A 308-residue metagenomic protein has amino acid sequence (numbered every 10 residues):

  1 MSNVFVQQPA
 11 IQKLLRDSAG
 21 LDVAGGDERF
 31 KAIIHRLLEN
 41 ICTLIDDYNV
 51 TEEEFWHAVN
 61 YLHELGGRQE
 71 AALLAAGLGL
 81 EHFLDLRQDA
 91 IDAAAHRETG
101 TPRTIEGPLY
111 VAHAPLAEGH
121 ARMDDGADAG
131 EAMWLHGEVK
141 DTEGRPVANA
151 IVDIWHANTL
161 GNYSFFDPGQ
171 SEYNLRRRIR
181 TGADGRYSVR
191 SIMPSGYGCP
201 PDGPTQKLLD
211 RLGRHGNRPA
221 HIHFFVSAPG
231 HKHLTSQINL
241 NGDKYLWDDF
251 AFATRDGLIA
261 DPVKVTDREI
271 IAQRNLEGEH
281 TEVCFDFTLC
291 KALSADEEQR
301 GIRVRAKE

Functional and structural regions predicted by a protein language model:
S2-E308: Beta-strand-dominated extracellular/periplasmic modules and repeats in secreted or surface-exposed proteins
